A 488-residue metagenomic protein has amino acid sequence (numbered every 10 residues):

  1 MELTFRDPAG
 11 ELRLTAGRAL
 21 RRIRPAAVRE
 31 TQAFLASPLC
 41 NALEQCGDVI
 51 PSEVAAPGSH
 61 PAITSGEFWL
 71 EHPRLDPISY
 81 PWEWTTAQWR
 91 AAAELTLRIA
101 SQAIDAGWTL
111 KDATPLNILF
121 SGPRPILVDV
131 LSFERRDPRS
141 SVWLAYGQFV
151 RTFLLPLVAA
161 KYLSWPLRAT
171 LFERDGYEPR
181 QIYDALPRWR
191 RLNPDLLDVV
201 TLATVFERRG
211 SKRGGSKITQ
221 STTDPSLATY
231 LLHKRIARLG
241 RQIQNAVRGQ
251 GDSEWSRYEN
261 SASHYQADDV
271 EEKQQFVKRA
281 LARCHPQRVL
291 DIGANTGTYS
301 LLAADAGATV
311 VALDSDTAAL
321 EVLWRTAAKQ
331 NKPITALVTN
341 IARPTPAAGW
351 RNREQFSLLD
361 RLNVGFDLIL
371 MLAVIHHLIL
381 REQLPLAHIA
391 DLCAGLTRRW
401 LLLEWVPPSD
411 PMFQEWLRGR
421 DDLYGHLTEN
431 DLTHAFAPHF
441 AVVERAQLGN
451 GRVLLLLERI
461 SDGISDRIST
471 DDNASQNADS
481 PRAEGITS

Functional and structural regions predicted by a protein language model:
M1-K111, S121, V150-D195: Conserved ATP-binding subdomain of kinase catalytic cores across diverse folds
T109, T114-K161: Catalytic activation segment of kinase domains across protein kinase-like and atypical kinase folds
H285-N295: Conserved class I S-adenosyl-L-methionine
T296-A308: Conserved SAM-binding loop of SAM-dependent methyltransferases across substrates and taxa, primarily the Class I
T309-D314: Conserved SAM-binding motif I beta-strand of class I
W324-N363: S-adenosyl-L-methionine
L378-L392: A short, conserved alpha-helix within the catalytic core of class I
L392-P407: Conserved beta-strand signature within the Rossmann-like core of class I S-adenosyl-L-methionine
